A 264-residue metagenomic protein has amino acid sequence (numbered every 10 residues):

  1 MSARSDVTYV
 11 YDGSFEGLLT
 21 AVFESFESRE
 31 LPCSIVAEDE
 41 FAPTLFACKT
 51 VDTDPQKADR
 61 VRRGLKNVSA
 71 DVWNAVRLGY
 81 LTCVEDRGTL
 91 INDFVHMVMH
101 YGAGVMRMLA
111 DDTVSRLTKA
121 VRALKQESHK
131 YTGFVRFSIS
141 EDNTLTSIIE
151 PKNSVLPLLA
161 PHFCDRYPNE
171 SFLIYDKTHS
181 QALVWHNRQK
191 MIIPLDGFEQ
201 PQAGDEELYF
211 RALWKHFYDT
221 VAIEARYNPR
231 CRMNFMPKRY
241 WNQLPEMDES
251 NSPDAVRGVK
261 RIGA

Functional and structural regions predicted by a protein language model:
S2-P55: N-terminal ordered "arm"
G17-S28, D93-H100, L158-D165, R211-D219: Short, hydrophobic/amphipathic alpha-helical patches that form generic packing surfaces within helical domains
V36-H129: Charged, alpha-helical interface segments at or near domain boundaries
D52-R60, Q189-A203: Acidic, Ser/Thr-rich peripheral helices and adjacent loops at domain boundaries
A75-G79, K177, R226-M233: Short coil/turn segments at secondary-structure boundaries
G104-L195: Internal, well-folded beta-alpha domain core
S171, A182-R188, E199-A264: Long, compositionally biased intrinsically disordered terminal regions
